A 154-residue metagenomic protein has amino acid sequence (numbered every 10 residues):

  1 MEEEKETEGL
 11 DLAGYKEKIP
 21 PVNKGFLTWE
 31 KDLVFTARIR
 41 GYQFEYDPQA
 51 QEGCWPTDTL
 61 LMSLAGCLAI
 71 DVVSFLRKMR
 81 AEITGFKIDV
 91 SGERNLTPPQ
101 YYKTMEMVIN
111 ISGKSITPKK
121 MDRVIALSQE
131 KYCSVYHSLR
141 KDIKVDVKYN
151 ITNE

Functional and structural regions predicted by a protein language model:
M1-M62, V73-E154: Extended beta-strand/beta-hairpin segments
